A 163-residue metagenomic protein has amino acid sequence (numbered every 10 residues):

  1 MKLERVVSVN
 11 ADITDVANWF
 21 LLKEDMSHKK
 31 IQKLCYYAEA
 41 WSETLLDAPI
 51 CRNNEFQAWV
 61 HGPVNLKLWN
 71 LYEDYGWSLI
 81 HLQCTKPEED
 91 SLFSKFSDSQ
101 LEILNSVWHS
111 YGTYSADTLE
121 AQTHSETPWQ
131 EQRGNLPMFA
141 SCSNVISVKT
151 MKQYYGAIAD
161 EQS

Functional and structural regions predicted by a protein language model:
M1-S163: Domain-edge interaction signal
